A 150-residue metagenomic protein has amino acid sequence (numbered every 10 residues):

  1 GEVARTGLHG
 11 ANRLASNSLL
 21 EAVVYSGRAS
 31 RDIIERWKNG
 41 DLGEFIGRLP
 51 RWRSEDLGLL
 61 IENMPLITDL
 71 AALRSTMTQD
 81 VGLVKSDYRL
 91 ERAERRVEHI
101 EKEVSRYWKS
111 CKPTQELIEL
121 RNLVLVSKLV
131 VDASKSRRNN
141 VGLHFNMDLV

Functional and structural regions predicted by a protein language model:
V3-V150: Glycine- and aromatic-enriched mobile tails/lids
